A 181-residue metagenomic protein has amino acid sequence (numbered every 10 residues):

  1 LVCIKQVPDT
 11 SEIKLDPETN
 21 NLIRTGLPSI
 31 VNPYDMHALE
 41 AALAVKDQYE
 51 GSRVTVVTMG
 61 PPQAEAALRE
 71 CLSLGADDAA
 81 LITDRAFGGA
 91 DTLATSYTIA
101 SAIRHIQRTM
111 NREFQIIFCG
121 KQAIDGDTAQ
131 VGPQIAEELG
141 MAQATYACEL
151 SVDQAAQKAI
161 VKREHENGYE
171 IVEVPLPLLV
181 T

Functional and structural regions predicted by a protein language model:
L1-T181: N-terminal glycine-rich FAD/FM-binding segment characteristic of electron-transfer flavoproteins
